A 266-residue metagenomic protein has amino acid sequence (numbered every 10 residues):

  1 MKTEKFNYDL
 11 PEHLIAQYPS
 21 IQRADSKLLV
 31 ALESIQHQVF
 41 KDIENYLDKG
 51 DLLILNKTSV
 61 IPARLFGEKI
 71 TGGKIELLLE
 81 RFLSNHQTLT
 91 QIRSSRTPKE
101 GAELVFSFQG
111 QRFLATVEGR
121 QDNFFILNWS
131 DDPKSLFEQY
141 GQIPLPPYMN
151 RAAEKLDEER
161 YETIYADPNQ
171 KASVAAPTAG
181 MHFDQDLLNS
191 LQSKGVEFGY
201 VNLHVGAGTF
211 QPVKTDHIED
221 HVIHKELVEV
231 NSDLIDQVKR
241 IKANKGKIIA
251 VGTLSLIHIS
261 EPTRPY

Functional and structural regions predicted by a protein language model:
M1-S20, K27, Q36-I43, L52 (+1 more regions): Internal, non-catalytic "lid/hinge" segments that mediate substrate recognition, gating, inter-domain movement
L47, V238-N244: Glycine-rich phosphate/diphosphate-binding loops that line cofactor/substrate pockets in enzymes
V60, S255-L256: Short, solvent-exposed loop/turn segments at secondary-structure junctions
K194, N244-K245: Helix C-cap/helix->beta junction micro-motif
I257-Y266: Single conserved hydrophobic/aromatic residue that forms the stacking wall/gate of nucleotide- or nucleobase-binding
